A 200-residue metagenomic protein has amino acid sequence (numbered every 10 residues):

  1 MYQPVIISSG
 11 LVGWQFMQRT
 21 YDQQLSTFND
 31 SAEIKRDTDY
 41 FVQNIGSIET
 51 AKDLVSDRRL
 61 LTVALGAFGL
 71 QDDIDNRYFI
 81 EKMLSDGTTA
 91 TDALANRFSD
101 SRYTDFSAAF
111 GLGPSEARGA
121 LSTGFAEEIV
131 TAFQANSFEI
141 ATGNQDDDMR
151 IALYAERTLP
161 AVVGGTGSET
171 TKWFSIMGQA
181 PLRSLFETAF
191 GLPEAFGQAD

Functional and structural regions predicted by a protein language model:
M1-A32: Short, compositionally biased, intrinsically disordered N-terminal export/targeting signals, typified by the non-Sec
F16, D37-Y40, T50, F79 (+5 more regions): Exposed alpha-helical structural elements
T20-D75: The feature marks the first
N29-A32, R36, R59, R97-S101 (+6 more regions): Alpha-helix boundary/N-cap detector
G46-D53, A90-A95, T158-G164, E169-I176: Short, recurring structural edge motifs at helix starts
S56-T62, G66-D86, F174, G178-D200: Extended intrinsically disordered, low-complexity coil regions enriched in Ser, Thr, Gly, Ala and often Pro
G69-D75, K82-N136: Hydrophobic, ordered structural segments
S122-G167, P193: Extracellular/secretory-pathway and virion-surface proteins
